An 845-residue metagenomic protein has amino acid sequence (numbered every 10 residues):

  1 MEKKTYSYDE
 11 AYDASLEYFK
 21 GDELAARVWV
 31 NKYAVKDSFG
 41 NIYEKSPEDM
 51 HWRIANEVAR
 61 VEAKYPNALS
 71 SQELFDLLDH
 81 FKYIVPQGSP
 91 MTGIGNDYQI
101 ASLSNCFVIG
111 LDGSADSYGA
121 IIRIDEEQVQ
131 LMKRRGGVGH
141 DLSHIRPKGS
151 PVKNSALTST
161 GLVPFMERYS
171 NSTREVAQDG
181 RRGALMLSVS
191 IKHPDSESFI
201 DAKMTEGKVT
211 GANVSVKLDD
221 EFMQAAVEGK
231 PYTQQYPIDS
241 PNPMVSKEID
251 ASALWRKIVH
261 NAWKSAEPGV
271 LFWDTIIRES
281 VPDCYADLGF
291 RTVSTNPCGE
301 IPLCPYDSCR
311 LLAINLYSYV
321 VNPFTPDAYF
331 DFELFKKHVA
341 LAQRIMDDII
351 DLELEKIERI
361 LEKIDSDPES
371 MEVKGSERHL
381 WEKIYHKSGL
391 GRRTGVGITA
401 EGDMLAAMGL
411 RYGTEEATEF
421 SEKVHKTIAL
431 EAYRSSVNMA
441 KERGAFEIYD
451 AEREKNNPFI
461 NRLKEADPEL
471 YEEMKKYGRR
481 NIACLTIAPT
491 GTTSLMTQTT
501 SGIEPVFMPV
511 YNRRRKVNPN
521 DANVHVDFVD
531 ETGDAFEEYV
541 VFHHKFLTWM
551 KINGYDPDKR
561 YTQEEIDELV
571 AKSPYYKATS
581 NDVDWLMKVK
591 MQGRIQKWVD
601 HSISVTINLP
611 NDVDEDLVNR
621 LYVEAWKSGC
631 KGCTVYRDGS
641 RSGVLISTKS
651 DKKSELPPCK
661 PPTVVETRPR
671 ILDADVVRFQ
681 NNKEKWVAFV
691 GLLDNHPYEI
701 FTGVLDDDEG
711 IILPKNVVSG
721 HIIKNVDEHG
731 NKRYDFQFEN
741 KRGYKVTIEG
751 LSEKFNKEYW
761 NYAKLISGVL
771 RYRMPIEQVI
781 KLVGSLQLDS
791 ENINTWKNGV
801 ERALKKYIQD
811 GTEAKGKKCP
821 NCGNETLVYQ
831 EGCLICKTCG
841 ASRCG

Functional and structural regions predicted by a protein language model:
E2-S71, N154-R168, Q178-F290, V321-P326 (+5 more regions): Conserved, charged catalytic cores of large soluble enzymes
E23, G299-I301, I350-L354, E358 (+4 more regions): Catalytic alpha/beta core of large soluble enzyme barrels
E57-K64, L77-N154, L162-F165, V176-D179 (+8 more regions): Function-dense linear segments that define catalytic or interfacial modules in macromolecule-processing proteins
L74-F75, Q235-I238, H338-Y385, G389 (+5 more regions): Internal maturation/activation junctions in enzymes
L218, E279, C284-A286, N296 (+4 more regions): Terminal amphipathic helices with adjacent charged low-complexity linkers/tails
Y471-E473, S647-L692: Short, Gly/Pro- and small/polar-rich lid/capping loops
P820-N824, T838: Short, cysteine/histidine-rich loop/knuckle motifs that typically chelate Zn2+
G840-G845: Short Cys/His-rich micro-motifs in 6-15 aa windows
